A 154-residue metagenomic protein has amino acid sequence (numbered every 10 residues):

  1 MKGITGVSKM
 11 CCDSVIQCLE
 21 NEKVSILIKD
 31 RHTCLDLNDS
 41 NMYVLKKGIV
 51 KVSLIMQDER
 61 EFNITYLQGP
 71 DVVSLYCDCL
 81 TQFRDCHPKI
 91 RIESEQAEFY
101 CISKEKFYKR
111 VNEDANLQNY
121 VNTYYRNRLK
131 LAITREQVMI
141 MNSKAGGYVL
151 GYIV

Functional and structural regions predicted by a protein language model:
M1-H32, V72, C77-L80: Cyclic nucleotide-binding regulatory module and flanking cytosolic helices
V24, C34, I49-L54, V72 (+1 more regions): Short beta-strand segments in beta-sandwich/barrel cores
I26-L27, L35-D36, S40-K46, N63-T65: His/acidic/aromatic-lined binding-pocket segments of jelly-roll/cupin-type domains and related regulatory beta-sandwich
D30-L35, E136: Short, solvent-exposed loop/turn elements at beta->coil junctions and helix N-caps that rim active or binding pockets
S40-S53, D58, G69-D71: Glycine- and acidic-residue-biased ligand/ion/polar-headgroup-sensing regions
K47, G69, K104, R126 (+1 more regions): ATP/adenylate-binding site constellation spanning eukaryotic-like Ser/Thr protein kinases, ABC-transporter
N63-N122: Cyclic-nucleotide recognition modules
N112-V154: Polybasic "coupling" helices that flank or enter modular domains
